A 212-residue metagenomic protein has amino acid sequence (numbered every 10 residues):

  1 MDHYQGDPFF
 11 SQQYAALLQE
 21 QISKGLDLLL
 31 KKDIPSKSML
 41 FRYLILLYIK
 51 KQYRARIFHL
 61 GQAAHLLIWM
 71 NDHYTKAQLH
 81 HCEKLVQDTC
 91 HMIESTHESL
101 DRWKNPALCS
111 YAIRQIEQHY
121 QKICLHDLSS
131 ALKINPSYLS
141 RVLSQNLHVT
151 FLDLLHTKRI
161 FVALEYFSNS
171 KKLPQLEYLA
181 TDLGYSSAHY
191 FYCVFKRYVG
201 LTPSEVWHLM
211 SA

Functional and structural regions predicted by a protein language model:
M1-S95: Hydrophobic, helix-rich cores of sensory/ligand-binding and other regulatory modules that couple small-molecule
A16-S23, P106-S110, T157-F161: Amphipathic alpha-helical repeat elements characteristic of tetratricopeptide repeat
I34, L79, R102-P106, L125 (+1 more regions): Conserved phosphate/pyrophosphate-binding and hydrolysis machinery centered on Walker-type P-loop NTPases, extending
K37, C82, N105-C109, L176: The cytosolic transmitter module of two-component sensor histidine kinases
N71-Y74, C90-D101, Y111-C124, V142-L147 (+3 more regions): Basic, amphipathic alpha-helical hairpins
M92, H126-K158, A180-V206: Basic/polar phosphate-binding segments, predominantly the helix-turn-helix DNA-binding elements of transcriptional
T96-L108, V149-R159: Short, Lys/Arg-enriched anionic-surface-contact patches
I113-Q118, Q145-S186, H208-A212: Terminal helix-turn-helix DNA-binding modules in bacterial transcription factors
